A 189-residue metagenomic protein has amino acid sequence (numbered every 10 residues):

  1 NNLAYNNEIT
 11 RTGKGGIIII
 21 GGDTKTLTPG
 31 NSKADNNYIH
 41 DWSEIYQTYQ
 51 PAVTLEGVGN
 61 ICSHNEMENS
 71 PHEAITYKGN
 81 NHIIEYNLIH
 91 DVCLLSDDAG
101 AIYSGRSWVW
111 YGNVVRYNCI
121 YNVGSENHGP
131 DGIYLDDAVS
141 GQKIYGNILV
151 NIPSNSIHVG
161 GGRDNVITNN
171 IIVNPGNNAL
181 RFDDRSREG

Functional and structural regions predicted by a protein language model:
N2-K14, T28-S43, G59-E73, N80-L94 (+5 more regions): Right-handed parallel beta-helix
G15-G16, Q50-A52, E73-A74, A99-A101 (+3 more regions): Structural detector of coil-to-beta-strand junctions
G21-T24: Asp-box/WD-like beta-propeller blade repeats and closely related beta-sheet repeat scaffolds
A34, A52-L55, Y103, N118: Extended hydrophobic secondary-structure segments that form protein cores and membrane-embedded regions
F182-G189: Acidic, glycine- and Ser/Thr-rich low-complexity intrinsically disordered tracts in extracellular/secreted proteins
